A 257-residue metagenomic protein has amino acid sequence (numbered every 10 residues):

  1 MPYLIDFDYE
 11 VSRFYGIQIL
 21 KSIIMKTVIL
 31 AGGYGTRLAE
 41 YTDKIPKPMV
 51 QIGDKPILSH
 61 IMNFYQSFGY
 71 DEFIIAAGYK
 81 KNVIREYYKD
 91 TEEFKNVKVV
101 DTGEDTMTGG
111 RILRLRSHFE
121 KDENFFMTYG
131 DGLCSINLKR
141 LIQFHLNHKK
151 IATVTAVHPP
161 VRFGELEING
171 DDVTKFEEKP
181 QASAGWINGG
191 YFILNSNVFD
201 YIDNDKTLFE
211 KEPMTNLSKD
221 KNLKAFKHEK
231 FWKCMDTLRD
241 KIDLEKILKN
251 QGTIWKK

Functional and structural regions predicted by a protein language model:
D6-I29, Q51, K55-Y129, R140 (+2 more regions): Conserved N-terminal catalytic core of the sugar/cofactor nucleotidyltransferase
S22-D43: N-terminal nucleotide-binding beta1-loop-alpha1 segment
Y34, G130-G132: Active-site metal-binding loops of divalent metal-dependent hydrolases
L58, I84, L115, D131 (+4 more regions): Residue-level signal for inorganic ion chemistry
E123-F126, L133, K139-L146, H158-V161 (+1 more regions): Catalytic-core segments of class I nucleotidyltransferases/pyrophosphorylases that form NMP-activated intermediates
T153-L166: Short beta-strand-to-loop element that shapes/binds the nucleotide-sugar donor at the catalytic cleft/hinge
